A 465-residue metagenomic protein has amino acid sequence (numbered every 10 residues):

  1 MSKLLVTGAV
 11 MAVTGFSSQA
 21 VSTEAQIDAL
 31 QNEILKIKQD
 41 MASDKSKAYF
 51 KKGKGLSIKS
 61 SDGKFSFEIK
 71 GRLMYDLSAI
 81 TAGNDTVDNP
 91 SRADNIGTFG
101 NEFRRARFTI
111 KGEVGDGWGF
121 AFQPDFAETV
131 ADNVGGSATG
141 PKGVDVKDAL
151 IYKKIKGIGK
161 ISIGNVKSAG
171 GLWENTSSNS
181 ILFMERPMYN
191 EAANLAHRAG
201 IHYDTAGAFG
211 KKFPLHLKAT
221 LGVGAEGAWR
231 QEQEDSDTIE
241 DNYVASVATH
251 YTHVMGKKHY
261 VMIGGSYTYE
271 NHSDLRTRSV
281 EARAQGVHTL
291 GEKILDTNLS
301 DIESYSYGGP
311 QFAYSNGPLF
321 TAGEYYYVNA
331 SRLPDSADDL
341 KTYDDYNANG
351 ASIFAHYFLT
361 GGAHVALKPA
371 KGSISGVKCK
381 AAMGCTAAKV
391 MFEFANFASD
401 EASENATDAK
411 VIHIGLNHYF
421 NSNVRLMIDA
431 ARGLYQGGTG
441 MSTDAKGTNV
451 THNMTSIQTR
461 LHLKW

Functional and structural regions predicted by a protein language model:
S2, T7-M74, V365-K368: N-terminal periplasmic/intermembrane-space "pro-region" immediately following the signal or transit peptide
K3, G8, S18-Q19, T23 (+5 more regions): Compositionally biased regions
I27, T81-N84, D94-N95, S137-T139 (+4 more regions): Outer-membrane beta-barrel pore domains
F50, N194-L195, E303-S304: A short catalytic or substrate-binding loop motif that flags glycine-/basic-rich loops and adjacent residues that bind
K54-G227, Q231-S273, Y314, A348 (+3 more regions): Outer membrane beta-barrel
